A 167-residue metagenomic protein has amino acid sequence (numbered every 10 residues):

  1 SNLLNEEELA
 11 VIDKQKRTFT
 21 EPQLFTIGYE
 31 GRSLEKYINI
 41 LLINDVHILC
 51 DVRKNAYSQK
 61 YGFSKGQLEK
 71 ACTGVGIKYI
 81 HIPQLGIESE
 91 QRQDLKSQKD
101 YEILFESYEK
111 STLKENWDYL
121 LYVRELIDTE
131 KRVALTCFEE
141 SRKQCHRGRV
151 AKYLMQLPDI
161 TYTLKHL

Functional and structural regions predicted by a protein language model:
S1-L167: Residues lining hydrophobic/aromatic ligand-binding pockets adjacent to catalytic sites
